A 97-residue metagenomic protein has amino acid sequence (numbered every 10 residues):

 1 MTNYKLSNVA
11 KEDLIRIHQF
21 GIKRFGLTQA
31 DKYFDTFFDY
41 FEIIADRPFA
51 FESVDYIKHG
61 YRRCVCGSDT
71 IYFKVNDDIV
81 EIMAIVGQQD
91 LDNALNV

Functional and structural regions predicted by a protein language model:
N3-D55: Basic, Lys/Arg-enriched alpha-helical interface segments
F25, A30, C64, Q88-L91: Short, electropositive, low-hydrophobicity segments enriched in small/polar residues
F38, F49-I79: Basic/aromatic recognition patch in beta-strand/loop cores that engages polyanionic ligands
D69-V97: Enriched for short, Lys/Arg-rich terminal
